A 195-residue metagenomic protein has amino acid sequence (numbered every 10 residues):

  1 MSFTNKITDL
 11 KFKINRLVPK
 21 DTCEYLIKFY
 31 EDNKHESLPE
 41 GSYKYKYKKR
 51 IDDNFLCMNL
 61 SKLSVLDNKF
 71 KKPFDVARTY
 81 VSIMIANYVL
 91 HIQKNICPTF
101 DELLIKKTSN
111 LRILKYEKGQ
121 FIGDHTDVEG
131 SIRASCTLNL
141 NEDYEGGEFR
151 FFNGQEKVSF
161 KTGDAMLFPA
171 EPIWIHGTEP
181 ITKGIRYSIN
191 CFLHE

Functional and structural regions predicted by a protein language model:
M1-A165, I173-E195: Fe(II)/2-oxoglutarate oxygenase catalytic core
